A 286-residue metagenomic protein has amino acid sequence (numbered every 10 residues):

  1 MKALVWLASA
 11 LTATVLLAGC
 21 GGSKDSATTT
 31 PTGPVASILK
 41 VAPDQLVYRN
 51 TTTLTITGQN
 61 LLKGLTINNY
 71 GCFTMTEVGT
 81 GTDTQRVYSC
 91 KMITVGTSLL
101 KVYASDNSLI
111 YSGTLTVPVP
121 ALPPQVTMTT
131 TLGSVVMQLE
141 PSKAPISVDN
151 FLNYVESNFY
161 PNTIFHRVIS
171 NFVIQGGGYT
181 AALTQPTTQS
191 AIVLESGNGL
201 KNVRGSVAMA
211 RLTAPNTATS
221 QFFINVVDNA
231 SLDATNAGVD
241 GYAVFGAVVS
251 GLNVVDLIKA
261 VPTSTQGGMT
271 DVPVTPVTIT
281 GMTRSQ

Functional and structural regions predicted by a protein language model:
M1-A8: Bacterial N-terminal signal peptides that target proteins for export
A13-T14, D83: Residue-level signal for mature regions of secreted extracellular proteins and peptides
L16-G19: C-terminal motif of bacterial Sec signal peptides marking the signal peptidase cleavage site
G21-Q286: Cyclophilin-like peptidyl-prolyl cis-trans isomerases
